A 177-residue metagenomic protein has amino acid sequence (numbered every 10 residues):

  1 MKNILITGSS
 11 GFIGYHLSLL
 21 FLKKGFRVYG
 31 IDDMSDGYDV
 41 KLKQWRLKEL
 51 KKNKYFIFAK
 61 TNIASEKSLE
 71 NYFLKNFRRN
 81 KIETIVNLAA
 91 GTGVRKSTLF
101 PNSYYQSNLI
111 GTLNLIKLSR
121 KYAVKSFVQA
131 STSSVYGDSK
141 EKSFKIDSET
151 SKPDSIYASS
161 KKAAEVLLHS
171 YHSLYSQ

Functional and structural regions predicted by a protein language model:
M1-Q177: N-terminal Rossmann-like NAD(P)+-binding domain of SDR-like oxidoreductases, especially those catalyzing
